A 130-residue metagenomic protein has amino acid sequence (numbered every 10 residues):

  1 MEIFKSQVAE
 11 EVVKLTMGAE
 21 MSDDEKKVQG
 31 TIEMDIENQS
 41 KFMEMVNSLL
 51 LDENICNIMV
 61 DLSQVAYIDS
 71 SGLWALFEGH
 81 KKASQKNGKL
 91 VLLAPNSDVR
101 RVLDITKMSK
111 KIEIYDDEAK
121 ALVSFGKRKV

Functional and structural regions predicted by a protein language model:
E2-E44: STAS-typified acidic loop motif
A19-M21, N96, E118: Short, flexible active-site-adjacent loop segments at beta-strand->alpha-helix junctions, enriched in small/polar
S22, Y67, V123: Conserved protein kinase catalytic core
Q29-K111: Amphipathic alpha-helical interaction surfaces in cytosolic regulatory modules
I114-V130: A charged, well-structured terminal subsegment
